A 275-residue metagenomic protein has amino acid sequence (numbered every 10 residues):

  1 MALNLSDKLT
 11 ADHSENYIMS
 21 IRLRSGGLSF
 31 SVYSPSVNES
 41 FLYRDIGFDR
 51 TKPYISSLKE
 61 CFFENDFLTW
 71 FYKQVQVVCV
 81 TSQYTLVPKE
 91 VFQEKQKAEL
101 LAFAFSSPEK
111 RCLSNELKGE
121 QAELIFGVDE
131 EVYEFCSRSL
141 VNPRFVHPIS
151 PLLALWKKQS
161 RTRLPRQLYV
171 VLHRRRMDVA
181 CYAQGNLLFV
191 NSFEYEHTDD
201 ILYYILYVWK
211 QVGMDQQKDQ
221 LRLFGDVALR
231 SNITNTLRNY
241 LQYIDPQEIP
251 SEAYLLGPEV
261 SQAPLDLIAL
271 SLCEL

Functional and structural regions predicted by a protein language model:
M1-L275: Hydrophobic/aromatic-enriched cytosolic interaction surfaces used to assemble or bind macromolecules
